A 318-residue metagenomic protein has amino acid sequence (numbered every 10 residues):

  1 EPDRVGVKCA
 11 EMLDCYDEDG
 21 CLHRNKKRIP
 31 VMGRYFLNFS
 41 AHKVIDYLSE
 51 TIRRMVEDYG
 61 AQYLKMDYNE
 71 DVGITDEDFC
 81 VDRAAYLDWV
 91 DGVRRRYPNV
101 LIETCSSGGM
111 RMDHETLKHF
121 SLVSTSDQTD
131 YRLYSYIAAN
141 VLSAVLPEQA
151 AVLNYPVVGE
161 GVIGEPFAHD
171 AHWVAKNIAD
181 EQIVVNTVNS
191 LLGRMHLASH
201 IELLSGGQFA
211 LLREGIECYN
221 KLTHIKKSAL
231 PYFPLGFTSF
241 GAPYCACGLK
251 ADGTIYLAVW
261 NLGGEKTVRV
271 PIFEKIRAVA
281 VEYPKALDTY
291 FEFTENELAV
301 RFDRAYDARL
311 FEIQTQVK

Functional and structural regions predicted by a protein language model:
E1-P2, Y68-I74, S106-M110: Active-site-proximal loop/turn and secondary-structure-junction residues that shape catalytic pockets, frequently
R4-D46, E50, E57, R83-E202: Glycan-recognition surfaces
Y47-D76: Active-site groove signature of glycoside hydrolases
D67, I102, S190, L257 (+2 more regions): Hydrophobic, well-ordered secondary-structure elements that form the walls of internal hydrophobic environments
T187-F233: Catalytic cores of secreted or luminal carbohydrate-active enzymes
F237-I276, Y306-E312: Carbohydrate-binding surface patches
F273-A286: Solvent-exposed beta-hairpin/edge-strand motifs
Y290-K318: C-terminal beta-strand-rich structural cap/linker in extracellular carbohydrate-active enzymes
